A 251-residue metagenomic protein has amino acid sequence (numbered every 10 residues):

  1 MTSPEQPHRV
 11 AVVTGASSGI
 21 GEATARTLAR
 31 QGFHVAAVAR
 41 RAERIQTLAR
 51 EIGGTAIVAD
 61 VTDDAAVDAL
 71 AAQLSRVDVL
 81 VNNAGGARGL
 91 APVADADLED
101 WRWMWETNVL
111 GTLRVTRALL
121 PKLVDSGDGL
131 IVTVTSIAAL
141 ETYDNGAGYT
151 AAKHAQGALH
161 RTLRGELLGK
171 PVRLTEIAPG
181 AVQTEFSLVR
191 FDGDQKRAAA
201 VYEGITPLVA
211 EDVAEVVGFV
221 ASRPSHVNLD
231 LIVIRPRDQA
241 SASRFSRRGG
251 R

Functional and structural regions predicted by a protein language model:
S17-S18: Conserved glycine-rich cofactor-binding loop
V58-A69, L98: The beta1-alpha1 cofactor-binding region of Rossmann-like NAD(H)/NADP(H)-dependent oxidoreductases
A91-V93, D100-R102: Substrate-binding pocket helix/loop in short-chain dehydrogenase/reductase
T116, A152-A155: Active-site helix of classical SDR
P121, G165-E166: Alpha-helical segment proximal to the catalytic Tyr-Lys
S136: Residue(s) in the substrate-gating loop at a strand-loop-helix junction that position the organic substrate next
E176-G180, Q195-S243, R247: C-terminal helical subdomain
